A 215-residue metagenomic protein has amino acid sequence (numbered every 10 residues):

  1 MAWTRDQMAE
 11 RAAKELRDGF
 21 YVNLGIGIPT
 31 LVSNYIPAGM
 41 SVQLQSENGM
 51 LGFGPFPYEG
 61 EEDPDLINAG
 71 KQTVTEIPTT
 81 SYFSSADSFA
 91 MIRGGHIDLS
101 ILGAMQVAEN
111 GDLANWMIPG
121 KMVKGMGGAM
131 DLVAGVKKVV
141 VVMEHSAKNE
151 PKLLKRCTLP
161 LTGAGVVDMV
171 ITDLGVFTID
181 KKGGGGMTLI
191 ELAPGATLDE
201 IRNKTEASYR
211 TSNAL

Functional and structural regions predicted by a protein language model:
M1-I77: N-terminal active-site beta-alpha-beta segment that forms phosphate/nucleotide-binding and substrate-recognition loops
W3-Q7, Y58-A214: Conserved phosphate- and dinucleotide-binding cores of soluble alpha/beta proteins, encompassing both enzyme active
